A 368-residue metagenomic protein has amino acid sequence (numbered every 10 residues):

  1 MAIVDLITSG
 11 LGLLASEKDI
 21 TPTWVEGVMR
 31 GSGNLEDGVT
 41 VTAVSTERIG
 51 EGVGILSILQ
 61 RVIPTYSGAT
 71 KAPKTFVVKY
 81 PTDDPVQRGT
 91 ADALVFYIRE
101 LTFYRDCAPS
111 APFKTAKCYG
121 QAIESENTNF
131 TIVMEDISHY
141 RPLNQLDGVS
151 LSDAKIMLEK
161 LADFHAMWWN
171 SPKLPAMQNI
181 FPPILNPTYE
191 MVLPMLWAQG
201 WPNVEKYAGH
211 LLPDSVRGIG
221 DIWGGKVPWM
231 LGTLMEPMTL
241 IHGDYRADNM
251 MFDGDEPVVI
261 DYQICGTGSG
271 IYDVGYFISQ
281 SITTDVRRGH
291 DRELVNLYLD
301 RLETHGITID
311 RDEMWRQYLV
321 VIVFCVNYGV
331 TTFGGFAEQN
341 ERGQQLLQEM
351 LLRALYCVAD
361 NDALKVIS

Functional and structural regions predicted by a protein language model:
A2-V44: Juxta-kinase regulatory segment immediately upstream of eukaryotic protein kinase catalytic domains
V4-D5, G254-V258, Y272-S279: Short acidic (Asp/Glu) and glycine-rich catalytic loops that position anionic groups and cofactors
T46-L196, G270-I271, R311: Conserved ATP-binding subdomain of kinase catalytic cores across diverse folds
E51-A69, V77, G224-G270: Active-site acidic catalytic loop and adjacent metal/ATP-binding pocket of ATP-dependent phosphoryl transfer enzymes
I98, T102-C118, G209-I222, K226-H242 (+2 more regions): N-terminal low-complexity, intrinsically disordered segments
T102, I264, G270-G306, I322-G343: Active-site activation/catalytic loop segments of kinase-like enzymes and analogous catalytic loops in related
Y140-H242, G343-S368: ATP-dependent phospho-/nucleotidyl transfer catalytic cores
K155, D300-S368: Helix-rich C-terminal or lid/interface subdomains of diverse kinases
